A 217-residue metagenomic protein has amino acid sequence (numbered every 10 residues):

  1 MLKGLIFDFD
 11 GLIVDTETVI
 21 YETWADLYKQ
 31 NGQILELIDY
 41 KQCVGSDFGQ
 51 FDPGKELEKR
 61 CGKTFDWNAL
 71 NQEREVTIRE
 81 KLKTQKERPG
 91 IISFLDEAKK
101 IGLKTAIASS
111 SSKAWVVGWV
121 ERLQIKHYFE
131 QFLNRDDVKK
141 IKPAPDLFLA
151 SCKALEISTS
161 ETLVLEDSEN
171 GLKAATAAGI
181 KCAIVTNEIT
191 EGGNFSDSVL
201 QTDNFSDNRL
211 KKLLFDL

Functional and structural regions predicted by a protein language model:
M1-K3, D96-K99, S112-K113, V117-L217: Asp-based, Mg2+/Mn2+-dependent phosphohydrolase catalytic module
L2-I101: N-terminal helical cap/lid subdomain that shapes the substrate entry/recognition surface in HAD-like hydrolases
D10, I101, T105-I107, F132: Surface-exposed, interaction-prone regions with an acidic/low-complexity signature
I13, E87, T105-A108, K140 (+1 more regions): Conserved SAM-binding loop
T18, S109, G118: Conserved catalytic-core motifs of eukaryotic protein kinase domains, centered on the activation segment
I34, K104, K181: Residue-level detector of anion-binding/catalytic polar loops
I34, T64, N68, Q85 (+4 more regions): Non-catalytic, surface-exposed connector residues within folded enzymatic/regulatory domains
